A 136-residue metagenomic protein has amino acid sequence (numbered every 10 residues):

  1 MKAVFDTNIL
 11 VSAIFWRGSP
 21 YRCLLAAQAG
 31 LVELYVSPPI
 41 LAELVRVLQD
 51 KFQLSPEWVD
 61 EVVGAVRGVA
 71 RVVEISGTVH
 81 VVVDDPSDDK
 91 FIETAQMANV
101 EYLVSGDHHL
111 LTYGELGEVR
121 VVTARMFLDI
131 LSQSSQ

Functional and structural regions predicted by a protein language model:
F5, F15-D50: PIN/NYN-family metal-dependent endoribonuclease catalytic core
D6-T7, V36-S37, G106-D107, T123-A124: A secondary-structure boundary/capping signal
G18, Y35, E57, E61 (+3 more regions): Residues at secondary-structure transition points
L31-L34, N99-E101, E118-V119: Short active-site oxyanion
V69-Y102, H108: Active-site neighborhoods of divalent-metal-dependent phosphate/nucleic-acid chemistry enzymes
D89, H108-Q136: Acidic, PIN/NYN-like endoribonuclease modules and their adjacent C-terminal/linker elements
